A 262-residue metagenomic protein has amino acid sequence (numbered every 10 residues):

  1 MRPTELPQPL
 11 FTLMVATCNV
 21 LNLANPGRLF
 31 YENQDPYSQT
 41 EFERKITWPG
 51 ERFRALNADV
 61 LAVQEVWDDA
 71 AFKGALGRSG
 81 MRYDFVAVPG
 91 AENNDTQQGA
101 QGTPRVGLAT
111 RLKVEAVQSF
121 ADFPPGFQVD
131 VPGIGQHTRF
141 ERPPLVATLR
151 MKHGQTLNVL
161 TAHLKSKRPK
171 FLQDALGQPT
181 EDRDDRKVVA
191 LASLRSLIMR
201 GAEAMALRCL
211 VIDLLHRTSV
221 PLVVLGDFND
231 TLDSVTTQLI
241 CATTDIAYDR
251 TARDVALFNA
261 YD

Functional and structural regions predicted by a protein language model:
M1-P104, P179-D185, A204, S219: N-terminal, active-site-proximal structural segment of metallo-dependent hydrolase catalytic domains
V15-C18, V159, V223-L225: Beta-strand elements within well-structured catalytic alpha/beta cores of enzymes that handle phosphate/sulfate esters
L21, V66-W67, H163-K165, F228-T231: Catalytic metal-binding/acid-base residues of hydrolase active sites
E41-W48, R139-E141, R195-A206: Soluble or luminal CAZymes and related metallo-dependent hydrolases
L56, M151-G154, L214-T218: Glycine-rich phosphate-binding loop signature in dinucleotide/nucleotide-binding domains
W67-P169: Structured beta-strand-rich core segments of catalytic domains in phosphoester-bond hydrolases
K152-Q155, T161-A192: Active-site His/acidic residue clusters
T180-D262: Metal-dependent phosphoesterases centered on the DNase I-like endonuclease/exonuclease/phosphatase
